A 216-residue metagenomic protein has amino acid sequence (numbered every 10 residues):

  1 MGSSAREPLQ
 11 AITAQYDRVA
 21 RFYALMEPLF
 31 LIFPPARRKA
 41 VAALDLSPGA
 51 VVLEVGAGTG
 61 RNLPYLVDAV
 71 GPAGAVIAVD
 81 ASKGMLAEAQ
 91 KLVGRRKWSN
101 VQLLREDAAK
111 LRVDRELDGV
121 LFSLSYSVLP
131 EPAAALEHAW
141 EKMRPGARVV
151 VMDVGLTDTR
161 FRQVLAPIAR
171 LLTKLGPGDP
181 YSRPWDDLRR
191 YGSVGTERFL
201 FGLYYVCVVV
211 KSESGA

Functional and structural regions predicted by a protein language model:
G2-D45, R61-Y65, E88, V164-L171 (+1 more regions): Conserved class I S-adenosyl-L-methionine
Q10, L29-F30, V150-Y205: C-terminal alpha-helical "lid/dimerization" subdomain adjacent to the S-adenosyl-L-methionine
V51, A75, G146-R148: Short glycine-centered segments of the SAM/dcSAM-binding site in methyltransferase folds
L53-V55, T59-K110: Class I SAM-dependent methyltransferase SAM/SAH-binding core
G71, L129-P130, M143-R144: Helix-to-beta-strand junctions that scaffold the AdoMet/dcAdoMet cofactor pocket in Class I SAM-dependent enzymes
A109-V120: A short acidic, Gly/Pro-enriched loop at the edge of an enzyme's catalytic core that lines a small-molecule cofactor
G119-P132: A short SAM/SAH-binding and catalytic strip from SAM-dependent methyltransferases
A133-P145: A short glycine-rich, Lys/Arg-flanked "PGG" loop and its adjoining helix->strand segment in the class I
